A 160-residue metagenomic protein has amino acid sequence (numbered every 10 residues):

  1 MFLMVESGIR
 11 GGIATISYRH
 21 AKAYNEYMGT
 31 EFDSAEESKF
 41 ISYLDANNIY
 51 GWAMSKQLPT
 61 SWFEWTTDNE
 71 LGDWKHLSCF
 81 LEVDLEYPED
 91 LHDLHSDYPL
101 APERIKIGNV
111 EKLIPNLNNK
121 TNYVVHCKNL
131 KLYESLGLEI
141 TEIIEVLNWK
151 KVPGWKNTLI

Functional and structural regions predicted by a protein language model:
M1-I160: Conserved acidic
